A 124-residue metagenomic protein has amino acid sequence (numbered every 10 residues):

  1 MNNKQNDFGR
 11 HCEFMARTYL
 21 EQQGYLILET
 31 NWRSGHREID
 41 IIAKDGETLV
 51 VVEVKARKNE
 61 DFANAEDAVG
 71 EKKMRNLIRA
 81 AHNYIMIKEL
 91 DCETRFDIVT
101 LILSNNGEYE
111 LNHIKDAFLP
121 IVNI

Functional and structural regions predicted by a protein language model:
M1-T30: Acidic-basic catalytic patches of nuclease active cores, encompassing PD-(D/E)XK and other metal-cofactor nuclease
W32-S34, A56, T100: Short, glycine/acidic-enriched loop or turn micro-motifs at the edges of active sites
S34-R37, G107: Short acidic/glycine-enriched loop/turn segments that link adjacent beta-strands
R37, T48-V50, D97, N112: Protein kinase-like catalytic core scaffold
I39-E60, V69, L77: Conserved catalytic cores of phosphodiester-cleaving nucleases, focusing on short active-site segments
F62-T94: Mid-chain, well-packed structural core segment of small domains
I87-I124: Domain-level recognition of nuclease-like catalytic cores that cleave nucleotide substrates
